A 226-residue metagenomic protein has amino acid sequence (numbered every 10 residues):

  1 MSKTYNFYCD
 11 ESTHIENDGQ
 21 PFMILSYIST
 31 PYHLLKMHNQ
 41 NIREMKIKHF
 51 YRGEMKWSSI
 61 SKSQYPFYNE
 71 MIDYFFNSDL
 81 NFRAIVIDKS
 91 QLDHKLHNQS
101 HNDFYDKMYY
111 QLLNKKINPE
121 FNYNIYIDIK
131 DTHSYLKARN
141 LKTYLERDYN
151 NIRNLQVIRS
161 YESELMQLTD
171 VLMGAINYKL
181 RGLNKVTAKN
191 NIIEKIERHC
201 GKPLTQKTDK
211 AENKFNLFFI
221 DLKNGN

Functional and structural regions predicted by a protein language model:
M1-N226: Phosphate-ester processing/binding pockets and catalytic centers
